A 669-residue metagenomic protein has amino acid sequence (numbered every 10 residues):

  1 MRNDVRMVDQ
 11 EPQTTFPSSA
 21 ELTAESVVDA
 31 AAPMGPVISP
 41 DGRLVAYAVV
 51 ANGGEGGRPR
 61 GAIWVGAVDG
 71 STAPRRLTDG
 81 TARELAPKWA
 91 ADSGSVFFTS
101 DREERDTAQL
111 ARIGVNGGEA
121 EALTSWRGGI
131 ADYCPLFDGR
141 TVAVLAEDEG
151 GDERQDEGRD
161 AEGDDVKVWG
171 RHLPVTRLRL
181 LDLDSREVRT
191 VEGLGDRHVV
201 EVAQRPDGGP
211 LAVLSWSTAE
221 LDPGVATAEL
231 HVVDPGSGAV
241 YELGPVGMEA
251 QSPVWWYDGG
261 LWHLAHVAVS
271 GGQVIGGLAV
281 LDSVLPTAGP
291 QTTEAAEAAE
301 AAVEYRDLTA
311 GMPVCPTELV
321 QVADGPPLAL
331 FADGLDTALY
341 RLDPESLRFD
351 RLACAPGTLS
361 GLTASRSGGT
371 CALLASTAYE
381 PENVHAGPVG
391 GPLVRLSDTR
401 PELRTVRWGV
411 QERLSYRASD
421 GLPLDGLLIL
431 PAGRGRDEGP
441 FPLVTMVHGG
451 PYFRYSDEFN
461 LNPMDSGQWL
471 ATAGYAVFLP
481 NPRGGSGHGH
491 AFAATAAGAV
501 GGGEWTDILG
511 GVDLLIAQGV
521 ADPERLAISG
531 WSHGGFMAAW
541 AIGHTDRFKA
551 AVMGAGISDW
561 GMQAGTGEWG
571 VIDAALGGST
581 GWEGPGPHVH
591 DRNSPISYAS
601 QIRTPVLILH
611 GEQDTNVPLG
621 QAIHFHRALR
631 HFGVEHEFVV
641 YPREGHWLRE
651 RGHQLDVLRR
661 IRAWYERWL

Functional and structural regions predicted by a protein language model:
E25-G61, H198-A203: Beta-strand-rich domains and repeat architectures in extracellular enzymes and scaffolds, especially beta-propellers
M34-V37, L145, D152-R154, R171-L178 (+9 more regions): Non-catalytic accessory segments flanking enzyme active sites
P40-D41, A91-D92, F137-D138, P206-D207 (+3 more regions): Residue-level detector of Asp-centered blade-edge/turn motifs that repeat once per structural unit in beta-propeller
G42-V45, V96-F97, V142-A143, L211-A212 (+3 more regions): Hydrophobic beta-strand positions that form the internal "hydrophobic ladder" of WD40/Gbeta-like beta-propeller blades
V49-A62, T78-E84, T99-A111, E119 (+11 more regions): A flexible loop/linker signature enriched in serine peptidases of the S9 family
A67-S71, G114-G118, D182-R186, D234-G238 (+3 more regions): Short loop/turn segments that connect beta-strands within beta-propeller blades
T399-E524, W531, G565-W569: Cap/lid segment of the alpha/beta-hydrolase catalytic domain
W469, L479-L669: Active-site-proximal cap/loop segments of hydrolase catalytic domains
